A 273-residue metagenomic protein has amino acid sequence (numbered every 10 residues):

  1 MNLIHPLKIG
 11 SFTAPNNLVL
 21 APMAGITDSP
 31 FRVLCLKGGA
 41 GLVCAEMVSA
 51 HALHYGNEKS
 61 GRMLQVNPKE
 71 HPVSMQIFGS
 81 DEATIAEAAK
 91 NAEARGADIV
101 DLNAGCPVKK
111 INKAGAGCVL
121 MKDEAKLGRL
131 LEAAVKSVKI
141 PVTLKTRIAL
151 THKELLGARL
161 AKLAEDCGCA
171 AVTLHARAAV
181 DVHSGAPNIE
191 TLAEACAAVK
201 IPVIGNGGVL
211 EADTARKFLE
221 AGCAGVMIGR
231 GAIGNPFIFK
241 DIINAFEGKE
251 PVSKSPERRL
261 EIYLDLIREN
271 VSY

Functional and structural regions predicted by a protein language model:
M1-G10, A14, L18, A24 (+8 more regions): Alpha/beta catalytic cores of nucleotide-metabolism and tRNA/nucleoside-modifying enzymes
N2-K8, M23-D98: Glycine-rich, positively charged N-terminal anion/phosphate-binding segment
L20, C35, E46, M75 (+6 more regions): Conserved, mostly hydrophobic/aromatic
M23, V48-A50, F78-S80, G105-P107 (+4 more regions): Active-site beta-loop-alpha junctions enriched in small/polar residues
A45, I99-V108, C167-A176, I228-A232: Non-cysteine beta-strand/loop elements that form the S-adenosyl-L-methionine
A83-T84, P141, T146-R159: Active-site glycine- and acidic-residue-rich loops that bind and position anionic ligands or nucleotide-like cofactors
K90-K110, A116: A contiguous, low-structure linker/loop signature
K109-L127, R177-I189, F246-E250: Glycine-rich tight-turn/loop motif centered on a GG-T
